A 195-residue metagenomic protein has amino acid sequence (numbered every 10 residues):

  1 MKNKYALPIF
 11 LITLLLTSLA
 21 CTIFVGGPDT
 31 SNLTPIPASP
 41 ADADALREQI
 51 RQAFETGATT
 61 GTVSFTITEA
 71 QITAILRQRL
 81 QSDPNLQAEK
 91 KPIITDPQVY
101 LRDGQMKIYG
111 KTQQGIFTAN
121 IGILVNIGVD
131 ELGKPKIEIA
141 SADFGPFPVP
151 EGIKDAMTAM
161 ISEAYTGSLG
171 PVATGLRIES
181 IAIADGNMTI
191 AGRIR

Functional and structural regions predicted by a protein language model:
M1-P8: Bacterial N-terminal signal peptides that target proteins for export
L11: Short, charged/polar micro-motifs that form catalytic or ligand-binding hotspots
T17-A20: C-terminal motif of bacterial Sec signal peptides marking the signal peptidase cleavage site
T22-R195: Extracellular/lumenal and peripheral-membrane lipid-interaction modules
